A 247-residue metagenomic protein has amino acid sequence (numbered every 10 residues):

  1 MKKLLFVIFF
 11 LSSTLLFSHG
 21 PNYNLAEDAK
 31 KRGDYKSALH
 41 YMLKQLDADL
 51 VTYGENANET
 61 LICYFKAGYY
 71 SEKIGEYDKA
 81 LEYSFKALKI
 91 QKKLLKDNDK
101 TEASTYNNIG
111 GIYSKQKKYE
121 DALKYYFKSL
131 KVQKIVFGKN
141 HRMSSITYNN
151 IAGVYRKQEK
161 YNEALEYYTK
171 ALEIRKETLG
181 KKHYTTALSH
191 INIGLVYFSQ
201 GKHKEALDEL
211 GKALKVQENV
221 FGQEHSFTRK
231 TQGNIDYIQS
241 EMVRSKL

Functional and structural regions predicted by a protein language model:
L4-S13: Sec-dependent N-terminal signal peptides
G20-K31, N58-K73, K100-K115, Y126-F127 (+4 more regions): Conserved alpha-helical positions within TPR/SEL1-like repeat arrays
V51-E55, K93-D97, I135-K139, E177-K181 (+1 more regions): Short coil/turn linkers that connect adjacent helices within long alpha-helical scaffolds, especially alpha-solenoid
H203, L207-G222, D236: TPR/TPR-like (Sel1-like) alpha-helical repeat modules
N219-L247: Terminal, low-structured helical/coil segments at or just beyond the last alpha-helical repeat
